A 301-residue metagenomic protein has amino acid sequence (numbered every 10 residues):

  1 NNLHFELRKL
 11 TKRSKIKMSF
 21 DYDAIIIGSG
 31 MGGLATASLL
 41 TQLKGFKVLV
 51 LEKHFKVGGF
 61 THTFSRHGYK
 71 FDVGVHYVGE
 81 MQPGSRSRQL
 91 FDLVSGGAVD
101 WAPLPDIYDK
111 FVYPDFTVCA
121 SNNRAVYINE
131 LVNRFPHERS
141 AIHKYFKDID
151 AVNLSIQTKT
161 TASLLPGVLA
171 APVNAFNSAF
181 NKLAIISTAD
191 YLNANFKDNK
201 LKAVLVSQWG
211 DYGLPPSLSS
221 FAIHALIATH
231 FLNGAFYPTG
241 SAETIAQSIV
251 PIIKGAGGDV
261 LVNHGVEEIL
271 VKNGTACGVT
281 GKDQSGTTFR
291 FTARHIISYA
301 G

Functional and structural regions predicted by a protein language model:
N2-A24, Q42-G45: Extreme N-terminal leader/targeting segments of oxidoreductases
F20-L154: N-terminal glycine-rich phosphate/pyrophosphate-binding loop and immediately adjacent elements
F20-Y22, S285-H295, Y299: Core beta-strand elements of the Rossmann-like FAD/NAD(P) dinucleotide-binding domain in flavoenzyme oxidoreductases
Y113-F116, Q284-T288: Glycine-centered tight beta-turn/hairpin loop motif at sheet-sheet or coil-to-beta transitions
P114-S219: Rossmann-like flavin
L218-H230: Residues forming anionic-ligand binding surfaces in small-molecule and nucleic-acid pockets of primarily soluble enzymes
A228-D283, T287: Helical element adjacent to the flavin cofactor pocket in flavoenzyme catalytic cores
